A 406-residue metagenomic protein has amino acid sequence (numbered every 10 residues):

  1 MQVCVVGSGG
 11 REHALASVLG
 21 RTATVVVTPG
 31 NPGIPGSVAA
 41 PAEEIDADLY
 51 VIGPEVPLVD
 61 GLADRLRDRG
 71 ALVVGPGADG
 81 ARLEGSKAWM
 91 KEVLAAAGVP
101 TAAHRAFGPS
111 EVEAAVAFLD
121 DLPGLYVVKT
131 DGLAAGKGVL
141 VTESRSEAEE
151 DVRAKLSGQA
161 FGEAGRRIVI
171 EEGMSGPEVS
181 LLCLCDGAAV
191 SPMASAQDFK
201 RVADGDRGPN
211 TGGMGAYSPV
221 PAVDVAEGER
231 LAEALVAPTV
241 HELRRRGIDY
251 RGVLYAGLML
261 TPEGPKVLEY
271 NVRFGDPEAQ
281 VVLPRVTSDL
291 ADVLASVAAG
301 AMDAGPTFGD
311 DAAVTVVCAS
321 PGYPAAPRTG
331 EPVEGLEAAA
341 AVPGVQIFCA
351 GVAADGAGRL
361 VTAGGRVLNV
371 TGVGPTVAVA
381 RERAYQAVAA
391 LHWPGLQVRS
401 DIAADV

Functional and structural regions predicted by a protein language model:
M1-D79: ATP-binding N-terminal substructure of ATP-dependent carboxylate-amine bond-forming enzymes
P76-G138: A conserved helix-loop-beta module that forms one wall/lid of the active-site cleft in ATP-utilizing catalytic domains
E113-A115, E147-E150, A325-P327, P375-E382: Short, conserved charged micro-motifs
G136-G138, V314, G364-N369: Short amphipathic alpha-helical segments
G138, T142-P277: Internal nucleotide-binding/catalytic subdomain
A232-L254, N271-V342, D355: Active-site "cap" helix and flanking loop/linker of ATP-utilizing ligase/carboxylase catalytic domains
V352-A357, T362-V406: Generic C-terminus detector
